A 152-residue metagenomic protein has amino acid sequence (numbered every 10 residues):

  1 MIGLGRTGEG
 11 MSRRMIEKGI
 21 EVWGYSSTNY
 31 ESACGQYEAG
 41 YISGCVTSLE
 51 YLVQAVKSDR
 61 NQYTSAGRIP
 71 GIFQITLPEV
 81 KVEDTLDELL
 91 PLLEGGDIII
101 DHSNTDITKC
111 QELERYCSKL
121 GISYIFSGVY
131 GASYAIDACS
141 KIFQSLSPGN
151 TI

Functional and structural regions predicted by a protein language model:
M1-I2, T85-D87, D106-I152: Rossmann-fold dinucleotide-binding core
M1-I72, S133-I136: NAD(P)+-binding Rossmann beta1-loop-alpha1 motif at the extreme N-terminus of oxidoreductases
G5, S26, E79, S103-N104 (+1 more regions): Short loop or secondary-structure boundary microenvironments that flank and position key functional residues
G19, S43-G44, L92-E94, S118-G121 (+1 more regions): Short, low-complexity, polar/charged sequence segments that are solvent-exposed and flexible
C45, V82, T151: Conserved donor sugar-nucleotide recognition element shared by glycan-biosynthetic enzymes
L49-I125: Rossmann-fold NAD(P) dinucleotide-binding segment
